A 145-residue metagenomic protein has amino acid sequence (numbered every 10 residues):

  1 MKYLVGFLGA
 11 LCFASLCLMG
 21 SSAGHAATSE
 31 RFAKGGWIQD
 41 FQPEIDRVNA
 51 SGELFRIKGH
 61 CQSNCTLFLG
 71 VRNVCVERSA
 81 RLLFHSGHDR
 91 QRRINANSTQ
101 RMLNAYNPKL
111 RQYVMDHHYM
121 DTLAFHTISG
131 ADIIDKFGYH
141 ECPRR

Functional and structural regions predicted by a protein language model:
M1-L4: Positively charged n-region of N-terminal signal peptides that target proteins for export
L8-M19: Bacterial N-terminal signal peptides
M19-A26: Sec/Tat signal peptide C-region and signal peptidase I cleavage site
A27-A80, F84-S86: Cleft-lining beta-strand/loop regions that shape enzyme active-site pockets
S29-R31, Q39, P43-R56, R93-R145: Charged, glycine-interspersed solvent-exposed loop segments at helix/strand-loop junctions that cap or gate access
T66-Y113: Mid-chain, structured segments of secreted extracytoplasmic proteins
